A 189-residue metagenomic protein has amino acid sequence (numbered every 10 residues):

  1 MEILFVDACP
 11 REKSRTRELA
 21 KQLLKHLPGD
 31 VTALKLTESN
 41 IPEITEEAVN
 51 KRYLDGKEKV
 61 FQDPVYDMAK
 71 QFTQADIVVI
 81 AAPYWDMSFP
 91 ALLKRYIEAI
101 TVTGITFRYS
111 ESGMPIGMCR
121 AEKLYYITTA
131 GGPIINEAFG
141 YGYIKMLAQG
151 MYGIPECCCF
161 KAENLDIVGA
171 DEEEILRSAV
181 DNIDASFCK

Functional and structural regions predicted by a protein language model:
M1-E98, V102, D181-K189: N-terminal beta1-alpha1-beta2 submodule of the flavodoxin-like/Rossmannoid cofactor-binding fold
C9-K13, G131-I135, L165-I167: Short histidine/acidic/glycine/proline-rich micro-motifs that form metal- and phosphate-coordinating active-site loops
L34, I127, F160: Hydrophobic residues at beta-strand termini and immediately following loops that shape nucleotide-binding pockets
T73, A91, C119, Y152-P155: Structured loop/turn residues at beta-strand edges in well-structured enzyme cores
I97-I100, G104, T128, Y152: Short, well-ordered alpha-helical segments in soluble proteins
V102-S112: Conserved nucleotide-sugar donor-interacting segment of glycosyltransferase catalytic cores, predominantly GT-B
S110-Y152: Short, glycine-/small-residue-rich phosphate/pyrophosphate-handling segment
I135, G142-K189: Glycine-rich phosphate/pyrophosphate-binding loop and the adjoining helix
